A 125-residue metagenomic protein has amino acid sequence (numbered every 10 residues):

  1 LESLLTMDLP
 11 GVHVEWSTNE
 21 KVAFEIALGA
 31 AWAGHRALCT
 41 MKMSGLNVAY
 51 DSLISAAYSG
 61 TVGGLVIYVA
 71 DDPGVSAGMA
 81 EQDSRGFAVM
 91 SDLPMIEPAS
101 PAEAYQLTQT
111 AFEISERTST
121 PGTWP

Functional and structural regions predicted by a protein language model:
L1-Q109: Thiamine diphosphate
T118-P125: Conformationally flexible catalytic loops at phosphate/diphosphate-handling active centers
